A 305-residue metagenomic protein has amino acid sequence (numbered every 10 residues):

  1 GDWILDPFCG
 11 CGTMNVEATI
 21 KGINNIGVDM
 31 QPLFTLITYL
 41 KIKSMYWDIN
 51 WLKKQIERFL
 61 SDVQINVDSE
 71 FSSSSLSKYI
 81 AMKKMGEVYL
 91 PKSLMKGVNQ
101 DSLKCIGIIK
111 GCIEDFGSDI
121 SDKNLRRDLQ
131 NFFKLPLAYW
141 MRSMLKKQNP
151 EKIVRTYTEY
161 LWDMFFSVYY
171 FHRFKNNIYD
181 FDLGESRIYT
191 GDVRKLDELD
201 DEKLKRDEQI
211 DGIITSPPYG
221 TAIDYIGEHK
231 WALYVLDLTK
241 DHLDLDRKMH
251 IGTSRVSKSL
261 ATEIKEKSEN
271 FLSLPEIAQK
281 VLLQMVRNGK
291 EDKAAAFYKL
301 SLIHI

Functional and structural regions predicted by a protein language model:
D2-P7: Conserved class I S-adenosyl-L-methionine
G12: Glycine-rich SAM-binding Motif I of class I
I20, N24-G27, Q31-D180, I226-A295: Class I S-adenosyl-L-methionine-dependent methyltransferase module
G184-K195: Conserved SAM-binding strand-loop segment of SAM-dependent methyltransferases
E198-I214: A short acidic, Gly/Pro-enriched loop at the edge of an enzyme's catalytic core that lines a small-molecule cofactor
I214, P218-T221: A short SAM/SAH-binding and catalytic strip from SAM-dependent methyltransferases
I303-I305: Conserved small/polar residues in nucleotide/adenosyl-binding loops
